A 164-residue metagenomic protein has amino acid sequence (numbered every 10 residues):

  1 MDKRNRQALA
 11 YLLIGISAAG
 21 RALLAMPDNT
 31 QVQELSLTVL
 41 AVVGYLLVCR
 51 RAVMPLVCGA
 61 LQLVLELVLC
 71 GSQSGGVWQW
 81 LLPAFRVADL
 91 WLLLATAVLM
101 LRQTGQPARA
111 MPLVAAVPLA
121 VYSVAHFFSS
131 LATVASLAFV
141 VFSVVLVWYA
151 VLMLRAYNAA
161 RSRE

Functional and structural regions predicted by a protein language model:
K3-N5, W91-M111, L146-E164: Cytosolic juxtamembrane helix at the C-terminal end of the final transmembrane segment
R6-R21, C58-Q62, L119: Alpha-helical transmembrane segments
Q7-G15, V32-L46, V147, M153: First transmembrane helix
R21-L35, C70-V87, Q106, F127-V140: Membrane-helix interface and helix-disruption motif detector
L37-A41, R86-L93, F139-L146: Hydrophobic core segments of transmembrane alpha-helices in multi-pass, intramembrane catalytic enzymes
L47-V57, R102-Q106: Membrane-helix interface "capping/anchor" motifs
V64-A120: Membrane-proximal helix-loop-helix units in multi-pass membrane proteins
V121-E164: C-terminal transmembrane-bundle signature of multipass membrane proteins, characterized by strong activation on
